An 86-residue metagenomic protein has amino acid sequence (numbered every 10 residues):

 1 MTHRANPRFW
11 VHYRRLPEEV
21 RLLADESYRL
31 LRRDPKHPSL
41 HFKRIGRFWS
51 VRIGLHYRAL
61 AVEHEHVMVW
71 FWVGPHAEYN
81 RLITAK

Functional and structural regions predicted by a protein language model:
M1-E26: Arg/Lys-rich, positively charged N-terminal/basic patches that mediate binding to nucleic acids
T2-R4, I53-K86: Enriched for short, Lys/Arg-rich terminal
W10, Y28, W49, W70-W72: Tryptophan-centered motif/residue detector
V11, P35-L40, G74-A77: Residue-level signal for pocket-adjacent positions within structured domains
L16, S27-L31, K86: Alpha-helix boundary/capping residues
E19, L23, L40-K43, G74: Generic alpha-helix structural propensity
S27-I53: A short, surface-exposed loop/turn module that caps and links secondary-structure elements
